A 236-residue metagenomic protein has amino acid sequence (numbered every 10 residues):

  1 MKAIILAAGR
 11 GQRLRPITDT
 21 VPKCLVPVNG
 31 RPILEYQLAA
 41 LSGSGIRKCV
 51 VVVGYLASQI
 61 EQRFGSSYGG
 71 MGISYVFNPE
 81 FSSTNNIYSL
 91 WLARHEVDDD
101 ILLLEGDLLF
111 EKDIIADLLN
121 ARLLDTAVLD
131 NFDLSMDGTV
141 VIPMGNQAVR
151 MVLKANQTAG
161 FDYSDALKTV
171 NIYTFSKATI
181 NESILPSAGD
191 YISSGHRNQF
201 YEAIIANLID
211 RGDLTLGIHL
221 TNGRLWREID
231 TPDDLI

Functional and structural regions predicted by a protein language model:
M1, A166-I236: Conserved alpha/beta core of the MobA/IspD/sugar-nucleotide pyrophosphorylase nucleotidyltransferase superfamily
M1-D19: N-terminal nucleotide-binding beta1-loop-alpha1 segment
K2-I5, R31-D100, S194: Conserved N-terminal catalytic core of the sugar/cofactor nucleotidyltransferase
T20-E35: Short catalytic helix/loop segments, enriched in acidic residues and glycine and frequently bearing histidine
C24, G72-S74, T215-G217: Conserved beta-strand segments of alpha/beta enzyme cores
N29, Y55, F81, F200 (+1 more regions): Short beta->alpha linker loops
Y68-G145: Conserved beta-loop-beta/alpha segment of the NTase-like Rossmann-fold superfamily that binds/positions NTPs
E111-Y191: Conserved core of the sugar-phosphate nucleotidyltransferase
